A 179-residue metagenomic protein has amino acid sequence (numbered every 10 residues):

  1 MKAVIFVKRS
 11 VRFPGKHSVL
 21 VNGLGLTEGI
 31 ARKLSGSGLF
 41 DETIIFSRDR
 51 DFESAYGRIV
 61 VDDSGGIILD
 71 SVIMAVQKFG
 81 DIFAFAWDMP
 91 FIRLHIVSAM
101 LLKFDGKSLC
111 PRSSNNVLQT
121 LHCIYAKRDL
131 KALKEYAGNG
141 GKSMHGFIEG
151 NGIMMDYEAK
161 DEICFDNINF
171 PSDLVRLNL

Functional and structural regions predicted by a protein language model:
M1-D49, S98: N-terminal glycine-rich phosphate-binding loop and ensuing alpha1 helix
R12-H17, L118-Q119, A132, C164: A short acidic, helix-capping loop that chelates divalent metal ions and anchors anionic groups
S47-R48, F85-W87: Active-site acidic Asp-centered loop
E53-F85, F91-A99: Short phosphate-binding loop-to-helix
R93-V117: Conserved donor-nucleotide/metal-binding helix-loop-beta segment in metal-dependent transferases, i.e., the alpha-helix
Q119-A132, P171: Conserved nucleotide-sugar donor-binding and metal-coordinating catalytic region shared by glycosyltransferases
K127-G138, L177-L179: Aromatic-glycine-rich donor-binding/catalytic loop that engages nucleotide-sugar donors across glycosyltransferases
G140-L179: Conserved alpha/beta core of the MobA/IspD/sugar-nucleotide pyrophosphorylase nucleotidyltransferase superfamily
